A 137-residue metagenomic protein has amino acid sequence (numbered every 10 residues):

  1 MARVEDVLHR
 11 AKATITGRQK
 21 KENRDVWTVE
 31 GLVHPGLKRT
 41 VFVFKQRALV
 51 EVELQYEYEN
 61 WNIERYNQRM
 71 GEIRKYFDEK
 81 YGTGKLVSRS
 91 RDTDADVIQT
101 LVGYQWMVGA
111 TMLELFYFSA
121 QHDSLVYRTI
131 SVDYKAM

Functional and structural regions predicted by a protein language model:
M1-D25, Y56-M137: Non-cytosolic coordination micro-motifs
T28-Q68: Mid-chain, structured segments of secreted extracytoplasmic proteins
